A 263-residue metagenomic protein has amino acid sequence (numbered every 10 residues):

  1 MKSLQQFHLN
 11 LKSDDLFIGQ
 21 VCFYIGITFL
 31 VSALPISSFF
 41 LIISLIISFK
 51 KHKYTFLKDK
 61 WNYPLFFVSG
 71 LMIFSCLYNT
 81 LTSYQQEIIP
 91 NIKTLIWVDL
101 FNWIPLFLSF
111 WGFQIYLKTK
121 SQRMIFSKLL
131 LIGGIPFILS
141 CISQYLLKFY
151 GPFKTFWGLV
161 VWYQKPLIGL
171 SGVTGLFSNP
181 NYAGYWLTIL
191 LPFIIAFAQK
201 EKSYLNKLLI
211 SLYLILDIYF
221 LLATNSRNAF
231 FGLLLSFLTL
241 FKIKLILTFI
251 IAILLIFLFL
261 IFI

Functional and structural regions predicted by a protein language model:
M1-T94, I115-M124, K128-L131, F197-L208 (+2 more regions): Transmembrane signal-anchor hairpin modules in multi-pass inner-membrane enzymes, especially those that act on
L11, L16, L95-F101, S140 (+1 more regions): Residue-level recognition of hydrophobic positions within alpha-helical transmembrane segments
V21, G169-L170: Alpha-helical membrane-protein architecture signal
G26-I27, F107-G112, M124-G169, G175-L247 (+1 more regions): Alpha-helical transmembrane segments of multi-pass inner-membrane proteins
S32-H52, W97-S109, A183-L191, F230-L238: Membrane-embedded alpha-helical segments of multi-pass membrane proteins, especially the transmembrane helices
F49, Y84-Q86, D99, Q144-G151: Short, mixed-charge, low-aromatic patches
K93-F101, V173-P180: Membrane-embedded glycan-lipid processing machinery
L260-I263: Membrane-interface motif at the C-terminal end of an N-terminal transmembrane signal
